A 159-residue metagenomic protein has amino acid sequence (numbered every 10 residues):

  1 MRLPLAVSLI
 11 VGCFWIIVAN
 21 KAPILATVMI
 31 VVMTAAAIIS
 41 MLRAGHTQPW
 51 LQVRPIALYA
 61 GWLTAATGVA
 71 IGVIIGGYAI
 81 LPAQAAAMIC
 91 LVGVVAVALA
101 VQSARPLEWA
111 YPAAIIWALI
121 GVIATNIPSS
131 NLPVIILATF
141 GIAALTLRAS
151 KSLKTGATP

Functional and structural regions predicted by a protein language model:
M1-L5, L107-P112: Membrane-interfacial loop-to-transmembrane alpha-helix junctions, especially the N-terminal start
P4-I16, I30-M41, R54-G72: Alpha-helical transmembrane segments of multi-pass integral membrane proteins
S8-W15, V92-L99, I115-V122: Hydrophobic, membrane-inserted alpha-helices
W15-T27, G45-W50, I74-P82, A104-R105 (+1 more regions): Membrane-interface helix caps and helix-loop-helix hairpins in membrane proteins
V32-R43, V92-V97, L119-G121, F140-R148: Alpha-helical transmembrane segments and their membrane-interface exit regions
A37-G45, T64-G77, C90-P106: Alpha-helical transmembrane segments in multipass membrane proteins, preferentially the mid-helix core
L81-V97, I123-A144: Membrane-interface transmembrane-helix boundary segments in multi-pass integral membrane proteins
L147-P159: Membrane-interface capping segments at transmembrane-helix boundaries
